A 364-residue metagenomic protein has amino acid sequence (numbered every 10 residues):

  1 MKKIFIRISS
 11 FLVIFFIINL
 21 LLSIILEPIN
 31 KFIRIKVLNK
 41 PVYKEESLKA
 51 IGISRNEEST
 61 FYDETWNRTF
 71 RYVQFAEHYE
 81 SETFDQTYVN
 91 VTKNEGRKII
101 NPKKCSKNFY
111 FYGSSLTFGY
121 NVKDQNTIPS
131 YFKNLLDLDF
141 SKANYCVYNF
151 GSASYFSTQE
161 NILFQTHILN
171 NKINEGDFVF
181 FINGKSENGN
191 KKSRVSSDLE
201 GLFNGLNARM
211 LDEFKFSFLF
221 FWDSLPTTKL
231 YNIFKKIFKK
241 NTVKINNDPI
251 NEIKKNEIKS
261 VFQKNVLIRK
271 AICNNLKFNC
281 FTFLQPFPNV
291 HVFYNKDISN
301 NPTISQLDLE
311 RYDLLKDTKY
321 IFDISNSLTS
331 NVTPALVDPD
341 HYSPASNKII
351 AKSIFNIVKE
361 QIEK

Functional and structural regions predicted by a protein language model:
M1-K3: Positively charged n-region of N-terminal signal peptides that target proteins for export
R7, L22, L315-K319, A335-K364: Histidine-centered active-site loop/cap adjacent to the catalytic His in serine esterases/O-acetyl transfer systems
R7-S23: Hydrophobic membrane-insertion alpha-helices, especially the h-region of bacterial N-terminal signal peptides
I33-Q125, P129-L135, F140, L328-N331: Membrane/wall-proximal cationic-aromatic binding patches
F109-Y110, L116-A208: Conserved SGNH/GDSL esterase-like catalytic core that processes O-acyl groups on lipids and polysaccharides
N149-G151, L284-Q285, D323-S325: Residue-level recognition of beta-strand->loop/alpha-helix junctions
G184-L314, T329-T333: Serine-dependent acyl-ester chemistry module
